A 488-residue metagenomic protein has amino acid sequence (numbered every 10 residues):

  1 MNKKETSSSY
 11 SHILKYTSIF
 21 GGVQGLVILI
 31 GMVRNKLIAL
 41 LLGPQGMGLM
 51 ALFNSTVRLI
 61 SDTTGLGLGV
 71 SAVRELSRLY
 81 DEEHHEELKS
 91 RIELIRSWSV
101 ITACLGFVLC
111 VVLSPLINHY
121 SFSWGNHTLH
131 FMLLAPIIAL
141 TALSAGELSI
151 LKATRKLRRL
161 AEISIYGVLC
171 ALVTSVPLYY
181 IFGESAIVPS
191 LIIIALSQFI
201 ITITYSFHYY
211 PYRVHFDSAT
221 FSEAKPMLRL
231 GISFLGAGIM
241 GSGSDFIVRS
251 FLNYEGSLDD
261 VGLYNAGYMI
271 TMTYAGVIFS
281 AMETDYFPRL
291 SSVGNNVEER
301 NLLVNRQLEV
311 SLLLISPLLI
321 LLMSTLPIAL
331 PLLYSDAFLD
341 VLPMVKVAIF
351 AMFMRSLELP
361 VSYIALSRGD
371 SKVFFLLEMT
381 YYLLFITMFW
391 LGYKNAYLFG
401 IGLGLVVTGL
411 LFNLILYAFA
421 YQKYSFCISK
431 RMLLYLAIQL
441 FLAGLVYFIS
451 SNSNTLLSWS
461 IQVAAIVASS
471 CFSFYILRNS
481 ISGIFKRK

Functional and structural regions predicted by a protein language model:
M1-I13, T202-D245, D285-L302, K423-A437 (+1 more regions): Interhelical loop/hinge segments that connect adjacent transmembrane helices in multipass membrane
N2-E5, Y447-K488: Membrane-proximal transmembrane or re-entrant/amphipathic helices at the cytosolic face
K15-V27, F53, D62-P115, L129-H130 (+2 more regions): Membrane-water interface segments that mark the loop-to-transmembrane alpha-helix transition
Y16-M32, M47, G167, L191-Q198 (+6 more regions): Transmembrane helical elements of multi-pass membrane transporters/channels
L66-E82, A153, Y210-P211, G267 (+2 more regions): Helix-loop junctions and terminal segments of transmembrane helices in multi-pass membrane transport/translocation
E93-F122, L172-V173, Y180, I278 (+4 more regions): Alpha-helical transmembrane segments of multi-pass membrane transport and lipid-handling proteins
T128, M132, A161-Y209, P226-L230 (+5 more regions): Hydrophobic alpha-helical transmembrane segments
A139-I163, S185, I349-Y381, A420: Membrane-interface junctions at transmembrane-helix termini in multi-pass inner-membrane proteins
